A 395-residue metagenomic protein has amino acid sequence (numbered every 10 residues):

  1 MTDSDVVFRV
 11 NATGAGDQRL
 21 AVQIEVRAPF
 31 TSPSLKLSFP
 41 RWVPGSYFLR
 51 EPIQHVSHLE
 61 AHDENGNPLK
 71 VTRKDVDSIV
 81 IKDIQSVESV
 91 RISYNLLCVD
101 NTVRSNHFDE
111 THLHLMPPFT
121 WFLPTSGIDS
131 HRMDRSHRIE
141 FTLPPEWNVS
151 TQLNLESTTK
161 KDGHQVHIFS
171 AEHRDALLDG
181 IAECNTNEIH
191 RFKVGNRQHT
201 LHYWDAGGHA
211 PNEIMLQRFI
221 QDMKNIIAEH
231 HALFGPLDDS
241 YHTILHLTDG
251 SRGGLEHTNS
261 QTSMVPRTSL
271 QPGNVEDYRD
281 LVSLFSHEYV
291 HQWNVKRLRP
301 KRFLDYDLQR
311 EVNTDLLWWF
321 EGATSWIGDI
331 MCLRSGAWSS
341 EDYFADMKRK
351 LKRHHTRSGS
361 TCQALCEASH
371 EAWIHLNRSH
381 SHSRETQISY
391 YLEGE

Functional and structural regions predicted by a protein language model:
M1-A15: N-terminal, polar/Ser/Thr-rich
D5-V7, R19-Q23, S34-K36, S89-R91 (+3 more regions): Intrinsic-disorder/low-complexity, polar/charged segments enriched in Ser/Thr/Lys/Arg/Asp/Glu/Gln
A12-T13, S46-E110: A surface-exposed beta-strand-loop module
L20-I53, L123-P144: Surface-exposed beta-strand/loop patches in extracellular or lumenal glycoproteins
P40, S93-C184: Extended, low-hydrophobicity, Ser/Thr/Pro/Gly-biased non-transmembrane segments
P52-H55, E60, D134-N154, H167-R174 (+5 more regions): Zn2+-dependent metallopeptidase catalytic core
R191-L316: Juxtacatalytic substrate-recognition/specificity segment
L298-Y306, E311-Y391: Acidic/His/Gly-enriched intrinsically disordered linker/tail segments that often contain short helix/coil "MoRF-like"
